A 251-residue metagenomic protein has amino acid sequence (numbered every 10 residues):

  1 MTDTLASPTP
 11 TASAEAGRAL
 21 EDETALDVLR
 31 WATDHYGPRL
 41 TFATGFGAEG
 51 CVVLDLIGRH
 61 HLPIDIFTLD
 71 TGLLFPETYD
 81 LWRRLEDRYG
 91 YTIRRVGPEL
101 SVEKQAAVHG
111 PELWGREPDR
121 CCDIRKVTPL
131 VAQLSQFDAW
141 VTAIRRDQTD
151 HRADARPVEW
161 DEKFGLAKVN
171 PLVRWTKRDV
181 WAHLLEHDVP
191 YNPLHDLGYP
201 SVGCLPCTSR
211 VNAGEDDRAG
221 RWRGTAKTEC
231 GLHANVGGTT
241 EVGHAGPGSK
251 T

Functional and structural regions predicted by a protein language model:
T2-T251: Nucleotide-activated chemistry modules centered on ATP-dependent adenylation/adenylyltransferase
